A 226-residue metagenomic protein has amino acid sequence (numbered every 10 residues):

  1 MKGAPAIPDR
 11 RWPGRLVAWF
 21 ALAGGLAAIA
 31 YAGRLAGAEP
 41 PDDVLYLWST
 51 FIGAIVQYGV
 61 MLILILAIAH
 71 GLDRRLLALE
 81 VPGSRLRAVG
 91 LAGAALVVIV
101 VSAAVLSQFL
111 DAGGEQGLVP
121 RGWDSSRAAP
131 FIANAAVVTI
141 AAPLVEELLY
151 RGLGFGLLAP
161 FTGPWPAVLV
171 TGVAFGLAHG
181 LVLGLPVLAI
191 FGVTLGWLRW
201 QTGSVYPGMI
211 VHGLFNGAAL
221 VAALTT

Functional and structural regions predicted by a protein language model:
M1-L86, A94, V100, G217-T226: N-terminal, membrane-interfacial amphipathic/helix-forming hydrophobic leader that caps and precedes the first
L16-V17, F51, L86-G93, I132 (+4 more regions): Hydrophobic alpha-helical transmembrane segments
A32-G33, W165-A178, L183-T226: Functionally important transmembrane alpha-helices
G37-T50, D73-A142, P160: Juxtamembrane helix-loop-helix connectors linking adjacent transmembrane helices in multi-pass membrane enzymes
Q57-M61, N134-V138, V187-L195: Hydrophobic core segments of transmembrane alpha-helices in multi-pass, intramembrane catalytic enzymes
R74, R151, F155, G192-G196: Interfacial helix-capping/hinge residues at the ends of transmembrane alpha-helices
V145-V170, W200-S204: Membrane-interface helix/loop boundary segments of multi-pass membrane proteins
